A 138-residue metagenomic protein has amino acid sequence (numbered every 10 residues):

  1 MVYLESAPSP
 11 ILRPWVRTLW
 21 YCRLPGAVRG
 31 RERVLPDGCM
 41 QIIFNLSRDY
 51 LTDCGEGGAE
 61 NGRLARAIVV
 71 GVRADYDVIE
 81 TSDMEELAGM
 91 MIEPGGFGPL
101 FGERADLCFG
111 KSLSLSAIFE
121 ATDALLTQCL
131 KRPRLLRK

Functional and structural regions predicted by a protein language model:
M1-K138: Alpha-helical bundle regulatory/interaction domains
